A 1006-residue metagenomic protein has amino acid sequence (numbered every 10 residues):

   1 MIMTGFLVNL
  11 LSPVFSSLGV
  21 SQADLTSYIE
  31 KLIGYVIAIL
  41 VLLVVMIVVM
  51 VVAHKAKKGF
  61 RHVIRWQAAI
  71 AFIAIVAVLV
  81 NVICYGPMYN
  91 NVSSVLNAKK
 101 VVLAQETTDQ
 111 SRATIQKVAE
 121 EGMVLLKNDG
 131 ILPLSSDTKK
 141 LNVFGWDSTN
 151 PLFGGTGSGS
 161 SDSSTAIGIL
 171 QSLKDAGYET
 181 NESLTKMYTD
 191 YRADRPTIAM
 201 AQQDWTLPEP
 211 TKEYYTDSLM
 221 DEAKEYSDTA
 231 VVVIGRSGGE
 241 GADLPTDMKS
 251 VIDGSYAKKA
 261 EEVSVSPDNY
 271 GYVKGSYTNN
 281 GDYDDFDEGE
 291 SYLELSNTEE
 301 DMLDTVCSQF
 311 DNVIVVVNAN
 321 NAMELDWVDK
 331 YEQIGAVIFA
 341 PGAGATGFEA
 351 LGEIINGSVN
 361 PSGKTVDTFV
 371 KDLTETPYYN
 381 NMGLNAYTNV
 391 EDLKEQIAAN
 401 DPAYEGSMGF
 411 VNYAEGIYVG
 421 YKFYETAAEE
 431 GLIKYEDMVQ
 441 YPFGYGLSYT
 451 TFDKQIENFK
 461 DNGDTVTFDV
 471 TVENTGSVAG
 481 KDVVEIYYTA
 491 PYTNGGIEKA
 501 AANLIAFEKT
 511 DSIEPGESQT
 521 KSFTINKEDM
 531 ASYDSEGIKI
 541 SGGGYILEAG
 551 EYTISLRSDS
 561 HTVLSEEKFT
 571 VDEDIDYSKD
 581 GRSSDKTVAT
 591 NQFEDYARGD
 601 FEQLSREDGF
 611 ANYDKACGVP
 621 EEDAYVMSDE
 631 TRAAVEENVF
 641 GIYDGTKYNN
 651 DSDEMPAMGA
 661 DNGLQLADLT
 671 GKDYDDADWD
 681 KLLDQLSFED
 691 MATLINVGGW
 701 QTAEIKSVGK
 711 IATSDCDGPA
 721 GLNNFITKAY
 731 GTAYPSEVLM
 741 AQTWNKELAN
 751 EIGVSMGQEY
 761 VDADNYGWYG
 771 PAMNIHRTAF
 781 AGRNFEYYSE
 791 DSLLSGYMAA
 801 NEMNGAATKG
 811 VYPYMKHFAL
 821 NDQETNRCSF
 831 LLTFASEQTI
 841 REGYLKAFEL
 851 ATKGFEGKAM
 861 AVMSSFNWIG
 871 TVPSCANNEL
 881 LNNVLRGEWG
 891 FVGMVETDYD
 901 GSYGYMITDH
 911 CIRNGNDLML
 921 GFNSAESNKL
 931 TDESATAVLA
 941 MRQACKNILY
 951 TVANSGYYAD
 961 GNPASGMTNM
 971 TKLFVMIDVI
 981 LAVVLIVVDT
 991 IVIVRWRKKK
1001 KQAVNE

Functional and structural regions predicted by a protein language model:
M1-G537, S541, Y545-S555, D559-S560 (+1 more regions): Glycoside hydrolase catalytic-domain context in secreted enzymes
T562-S584: Short beta-strand elements
